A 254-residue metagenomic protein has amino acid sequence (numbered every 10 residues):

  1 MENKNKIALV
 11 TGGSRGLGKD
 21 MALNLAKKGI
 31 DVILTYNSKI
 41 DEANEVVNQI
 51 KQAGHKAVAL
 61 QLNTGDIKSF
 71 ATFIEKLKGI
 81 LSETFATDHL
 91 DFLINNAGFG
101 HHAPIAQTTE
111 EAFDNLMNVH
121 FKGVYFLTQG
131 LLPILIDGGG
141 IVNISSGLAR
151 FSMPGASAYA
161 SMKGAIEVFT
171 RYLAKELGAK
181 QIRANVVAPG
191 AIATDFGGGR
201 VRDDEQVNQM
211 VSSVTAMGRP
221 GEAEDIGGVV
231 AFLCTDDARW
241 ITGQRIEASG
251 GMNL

Functional and structural regions predicted by a protein language model:
S14-R15: Conserved glycine-rich cofactor-binding loop
I30-E45: Conserved glycine-rich Rossmann-like NAD(P)H-binding loop of the short-chain dehydrogenase/reductase
P104-I105, T109-M117, V207, V211: Substrate-binding pocket helix/loop in short-chain dehydrogenase/reductase
T128, M162: Active-site helix of classical SDR
P133, K175-A179, R239: Alpha-helical segment proximal to the catalytic Tyr-Lys
S146: Residue(s) in the substrate-gating loop at a strand-loop-helix junction that position the organic substrate next
F151, A231, T242-L254: Short C-terminal tail/terminal secondary-structure segment of NAD(P)H-dependent dehydrogenase/reductase domains
